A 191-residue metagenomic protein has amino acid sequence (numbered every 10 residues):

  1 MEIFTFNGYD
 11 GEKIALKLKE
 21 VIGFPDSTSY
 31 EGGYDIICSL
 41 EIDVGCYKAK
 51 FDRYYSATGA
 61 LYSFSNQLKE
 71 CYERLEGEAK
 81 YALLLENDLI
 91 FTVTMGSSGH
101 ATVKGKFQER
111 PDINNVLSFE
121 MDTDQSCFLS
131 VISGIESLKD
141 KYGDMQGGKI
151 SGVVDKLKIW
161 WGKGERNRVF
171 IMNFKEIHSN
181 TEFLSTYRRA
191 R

Functional and structural regions predicted by a protein language model:
F4, K13-F24: N-terminal intrinsically disordered, cationic/polar leader segments that include organellar targeting peptides
E20, F24, E73-G96, Q146-V153: DNA polymerase processivity clamps
Y30-C38, L89-I113: Intrinsic, low-complexity N-terminal interaction/targeting segments
Y30-L75: Short, well-structured hydrophobic secondary-structure segments
Q108-L157: Mixed-charge, glycine-accented linear interaction segment located at domain edges/termini
I159-V169, I177, T181-E182: Positively charged N-terminal leader segments that act as targeting/secretion signals
S185-R189: Short, intrinsically disordered C-terminal tails of secreted or membrane-associated proteins
